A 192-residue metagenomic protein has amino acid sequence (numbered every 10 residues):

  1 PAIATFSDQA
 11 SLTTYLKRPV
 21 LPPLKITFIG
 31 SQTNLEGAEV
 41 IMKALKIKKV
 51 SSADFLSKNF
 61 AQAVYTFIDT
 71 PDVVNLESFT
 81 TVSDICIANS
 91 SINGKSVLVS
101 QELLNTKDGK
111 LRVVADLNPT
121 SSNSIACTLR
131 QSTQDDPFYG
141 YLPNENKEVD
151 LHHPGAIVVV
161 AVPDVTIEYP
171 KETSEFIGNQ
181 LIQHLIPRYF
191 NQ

Functional and structural regions predicted by a protein language model:
P1-A88: Glycine-rich phosphate/diphosphate-binding loop of Rossmann-like nucleotide-binding domains
P1-Q9, V113, N118-Q192: Adenosine-phosphate binding glycine-rich loop
E36, G94, K171: Loop/helix-junction capping segments adjacent to catalytic residues or to phosphate/diphosphate-binding pockets
I41-L45, S100-T106, R130-S132, E175-I182: Short, solvent-exposed amphipathic alpha-helical segments in soluble enzyme and RNA/protein-processing domains
F60-H152: Rossmann-like adenosine-cofactor binding region
